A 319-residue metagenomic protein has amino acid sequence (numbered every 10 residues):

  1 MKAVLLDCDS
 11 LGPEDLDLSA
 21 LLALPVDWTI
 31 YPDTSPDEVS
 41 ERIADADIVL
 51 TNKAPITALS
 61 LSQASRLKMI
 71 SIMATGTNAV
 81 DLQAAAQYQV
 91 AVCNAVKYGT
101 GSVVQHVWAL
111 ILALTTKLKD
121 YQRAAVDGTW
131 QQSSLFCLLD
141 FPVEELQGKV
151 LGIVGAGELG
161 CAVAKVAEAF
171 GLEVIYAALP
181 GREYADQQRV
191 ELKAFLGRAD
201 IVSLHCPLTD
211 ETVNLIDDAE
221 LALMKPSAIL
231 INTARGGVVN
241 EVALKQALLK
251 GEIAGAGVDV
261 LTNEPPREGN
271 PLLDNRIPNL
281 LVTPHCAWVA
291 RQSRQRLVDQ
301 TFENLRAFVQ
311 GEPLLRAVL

Functional and structural regions predicted by a protein language model:
M1, C137-P226: Rossmann-like dinucleotide/phosphate-binding beta-alpha-beta segment
M1-A46: N-terminal glycine-/charge-rich "phosphate-binding" loop or analogous flexible N-terminal tail
P32, M73-A74, V90-G101, A178 (+1 more regions): Short beta->alpha connector loops at strand-helix junctions that form conserved, small/polar/Pro-enriched
A46, A64, R198-A199: An anion/phosphate-binding loop that grips the pyrophosphate of nucleotide cofactors and donors
A54, T75, D200, C206-L208 (+2 more regions): Short glycine-/small-residue-rich Rossmann-like dinucleotide-binding loops
P55-L67, E211-L230: Rossmann-fold NAD(P) dinucleotide-binding segment
Y88, V96-V150: Phosphate-binding beta-alpha-beta segment of Rossmann-like dinucleotide-binding domains, i.e., the NAD(P)
S227, T233-L319: Rossmann-like dinucleotide-binding domain for NAD(H)/NADP(H)
